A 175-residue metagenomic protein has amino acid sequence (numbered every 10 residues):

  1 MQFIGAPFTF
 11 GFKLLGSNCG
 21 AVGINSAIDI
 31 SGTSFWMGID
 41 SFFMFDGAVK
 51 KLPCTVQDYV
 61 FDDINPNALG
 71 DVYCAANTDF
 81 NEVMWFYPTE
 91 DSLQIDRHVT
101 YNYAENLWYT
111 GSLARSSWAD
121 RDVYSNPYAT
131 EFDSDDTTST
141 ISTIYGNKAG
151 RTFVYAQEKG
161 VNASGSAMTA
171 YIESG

Functional and structural regions predicted by a protein language model:
M1-G16: Surface-exposed extracellular loop regions of Gram-negative outer-membrane beta-barrel proteins
N18-G175: Beta-sheet repeat architectures centered on beta-propellers
